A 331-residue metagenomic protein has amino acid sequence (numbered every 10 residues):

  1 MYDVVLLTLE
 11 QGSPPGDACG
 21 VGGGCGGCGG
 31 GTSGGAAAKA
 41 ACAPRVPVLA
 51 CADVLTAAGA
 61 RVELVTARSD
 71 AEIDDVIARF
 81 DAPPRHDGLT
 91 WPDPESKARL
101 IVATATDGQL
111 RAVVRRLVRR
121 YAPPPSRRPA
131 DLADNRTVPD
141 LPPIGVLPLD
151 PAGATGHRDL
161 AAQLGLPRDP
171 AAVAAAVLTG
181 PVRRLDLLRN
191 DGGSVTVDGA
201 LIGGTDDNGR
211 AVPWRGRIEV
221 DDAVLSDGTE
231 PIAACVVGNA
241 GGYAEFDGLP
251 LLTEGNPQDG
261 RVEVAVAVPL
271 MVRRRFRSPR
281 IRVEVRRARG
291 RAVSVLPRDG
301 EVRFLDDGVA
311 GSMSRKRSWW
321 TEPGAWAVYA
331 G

Functional and structural regions predicted by a protein language model:
M1, D93-K97, V138-P139, G228-T229 (+3 more regions): Flexible, charged surface loops at secondary-structure boundaries
M1-R120, P125-R127, A172: ATP/NTP phosphate-donor binding region
V5, A67-R68, A122-G248: Catalytic core of DAGKc-family lipid kinases
L6, P250-G331: ATP/nucleoside-binding phosphotransfer catalytic cores, i.e., glycine-rich phosphate-binding loops
S13-P14, G203-T205, G242-A244, M271-R273 (+2 more regions): Short, acidic Gly/Pro/Ser/Thr-rich loop/turn segments
G16-C19, P44-P47, V113-R115, H157 (+3 more regions): Short, glycine/acidic-enriched capping/hinge loops at junctions between secondary-structure elements
V62, G193-T196, L225-S226, G311 (+1 more regions): Short, isolated positions in well-ordered beta-strands
